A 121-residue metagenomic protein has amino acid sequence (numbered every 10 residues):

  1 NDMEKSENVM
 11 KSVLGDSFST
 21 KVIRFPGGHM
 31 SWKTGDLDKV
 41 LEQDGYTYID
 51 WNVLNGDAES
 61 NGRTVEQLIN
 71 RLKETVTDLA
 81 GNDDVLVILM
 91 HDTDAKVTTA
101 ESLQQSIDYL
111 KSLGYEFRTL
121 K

Functional and structural regions predicted by a protein language model:
N1-L89, T93-K111, Y115-E116, L120-K121: Catalytic domains of cell-wall/extracellular-matrix polysaccharide-remodeling enzymes, centered on de-N-acetylation
